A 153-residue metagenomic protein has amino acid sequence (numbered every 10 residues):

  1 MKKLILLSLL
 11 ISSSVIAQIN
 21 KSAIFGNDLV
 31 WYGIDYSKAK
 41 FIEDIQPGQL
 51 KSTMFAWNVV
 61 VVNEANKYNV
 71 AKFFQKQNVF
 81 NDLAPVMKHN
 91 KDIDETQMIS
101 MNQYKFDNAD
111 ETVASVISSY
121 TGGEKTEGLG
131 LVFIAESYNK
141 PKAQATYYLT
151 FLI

Functional and structural regions predicted by a protein language model:
M1-S22: Bacterial Sec-dependent N-terminal signal peptides
L10, E43-I45, A145: General "foldedness" signal
L10, L83-M87, Y104: Short low-complexity stretches enriched in small and charged residues
I16-I99: A structural "domain/chain start" motif
A23-G26, K125, A143: Solvent-exposed loop and beta-edge segments used for protein-protein assembly and interaction
V30-I34, E111-N139: A short, hydrophobic beta-strand-centered structural micro-motif
D92-S118: Conserved active-site-adjacent core of cysteine acyl-enzyme catalytic domains
N139-I153: Amphipathic beta-strand/beta-sheet edge segments enriched in Tyr/Trp
